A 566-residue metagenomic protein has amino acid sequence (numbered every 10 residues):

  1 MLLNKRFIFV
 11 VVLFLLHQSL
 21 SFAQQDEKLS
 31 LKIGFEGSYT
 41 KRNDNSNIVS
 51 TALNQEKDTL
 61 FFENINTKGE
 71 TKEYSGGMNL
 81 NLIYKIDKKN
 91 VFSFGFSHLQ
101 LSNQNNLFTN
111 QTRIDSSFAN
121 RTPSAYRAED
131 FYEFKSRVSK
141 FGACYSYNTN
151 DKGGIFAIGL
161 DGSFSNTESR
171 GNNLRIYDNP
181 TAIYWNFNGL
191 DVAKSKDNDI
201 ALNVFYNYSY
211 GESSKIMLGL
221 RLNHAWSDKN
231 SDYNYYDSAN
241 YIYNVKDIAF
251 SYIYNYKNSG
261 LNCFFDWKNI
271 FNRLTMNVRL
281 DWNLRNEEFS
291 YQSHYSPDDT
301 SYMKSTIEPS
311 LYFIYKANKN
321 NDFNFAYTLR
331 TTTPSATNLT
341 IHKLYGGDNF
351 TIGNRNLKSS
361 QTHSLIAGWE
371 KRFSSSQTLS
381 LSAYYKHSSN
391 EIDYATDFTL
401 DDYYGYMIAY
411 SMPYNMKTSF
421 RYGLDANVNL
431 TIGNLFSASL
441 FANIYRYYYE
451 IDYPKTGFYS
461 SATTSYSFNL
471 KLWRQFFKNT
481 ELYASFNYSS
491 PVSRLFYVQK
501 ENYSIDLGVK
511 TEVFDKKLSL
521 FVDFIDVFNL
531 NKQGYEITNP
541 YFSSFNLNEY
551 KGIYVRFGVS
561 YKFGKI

Functional and structural regions predicted by a protein language model:
M1-R6, F14, L20-T122, A128-E168 (+16 more regions): Membrane-proximal, glycine/serine-rich, low-complexity loop/turn segments characteristic of large bacterial
D44-T59, N105-T122, S169-N179, I183 (+10 more regions): Outer-membrane beta-barrel translocator domains and adjoining extracellular loop/strand segments of Gram-negative
E63-K68, S124-F131, W185-V192, K246-I253 (+7 more regions): Extracellular loop and loop/strand-boundary signature of outer-membrane beta-barrel proteins
E70-K72, F131-R137, V192-N198, I253-S259 (+8 more regions): Replace "Gram-negative outer membrane beta-barrel proteins" with "bacterial and organellar outer membrane beta-barrel
D199-A201, V245-Y252, N354, K358 (+2 more regions): Outer membrane beta-barrel strand-and-loop segments of large Gram-negative receptors, especially TonB-dependent
L218-N318, P454: Signature of Gram-negative outer-membrane beta-barrel scaffolds
D237-V245, I314, R355, S360-H363 (+4 more regions): Outer membrane beta-barrel transmembrane domains
M416-F420, F436-E501: C-terminal extracellular loops and terminal segments of Gram-negative outer membrane beta-barrel proteins
